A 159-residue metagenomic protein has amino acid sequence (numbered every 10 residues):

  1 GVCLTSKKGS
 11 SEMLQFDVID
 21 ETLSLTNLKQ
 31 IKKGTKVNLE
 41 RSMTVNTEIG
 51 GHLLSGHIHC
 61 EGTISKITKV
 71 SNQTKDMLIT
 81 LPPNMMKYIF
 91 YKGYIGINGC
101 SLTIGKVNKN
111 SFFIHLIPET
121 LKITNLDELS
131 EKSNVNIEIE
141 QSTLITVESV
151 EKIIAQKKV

Functional and structural regions predicted by a protein language model:
G1-V159: Conserved loop->alpha-helix
